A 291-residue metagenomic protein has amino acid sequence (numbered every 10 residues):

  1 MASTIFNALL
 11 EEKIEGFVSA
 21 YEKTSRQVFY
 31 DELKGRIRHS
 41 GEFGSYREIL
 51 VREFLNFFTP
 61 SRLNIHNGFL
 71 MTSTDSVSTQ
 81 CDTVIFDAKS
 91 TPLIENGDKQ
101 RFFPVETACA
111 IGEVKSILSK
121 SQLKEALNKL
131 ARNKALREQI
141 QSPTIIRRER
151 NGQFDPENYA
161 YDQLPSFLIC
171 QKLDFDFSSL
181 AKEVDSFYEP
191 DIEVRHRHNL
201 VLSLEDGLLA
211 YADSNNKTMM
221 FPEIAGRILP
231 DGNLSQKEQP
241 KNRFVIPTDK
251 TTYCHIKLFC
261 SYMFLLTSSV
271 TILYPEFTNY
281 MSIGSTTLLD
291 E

Functional and structural regions predicted by a protein language model:
M1-C81, I85-E291: Intrinsically disordered, low-complexity Ser/Thr/Pro/Gly-rich regulatory segments
